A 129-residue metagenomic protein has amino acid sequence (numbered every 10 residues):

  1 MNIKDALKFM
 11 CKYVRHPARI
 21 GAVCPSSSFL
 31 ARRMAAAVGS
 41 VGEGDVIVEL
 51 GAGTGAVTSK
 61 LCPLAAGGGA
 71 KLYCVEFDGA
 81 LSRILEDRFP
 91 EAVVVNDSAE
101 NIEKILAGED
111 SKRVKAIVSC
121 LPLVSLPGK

Functional and structural regions predicted by a protein language model:
M1-V41: S-adenosyl-L-methionine
A36-G42, L64-A65, D110: Glycine-rich helix-loop-beta junction characteristic of Rossmann-like nucleotide cofactor-binding loops
E43-G53: Conserved class I S-adenosyl-L-methionine
T54-G67: Conserved SAM-binding loop of SAM-dependent methyltransferases across substrates and taxa, primarily the Class I
K71-E76: Conserved SAM-binding motif I beta-strand of class I
A80-S111: S-adenosyl-L-methionine
K112-P122: Short SAM/SAH-binding signature in class I
S125-K129: A short, conserved alpha-helix within the catalytic core of class I
